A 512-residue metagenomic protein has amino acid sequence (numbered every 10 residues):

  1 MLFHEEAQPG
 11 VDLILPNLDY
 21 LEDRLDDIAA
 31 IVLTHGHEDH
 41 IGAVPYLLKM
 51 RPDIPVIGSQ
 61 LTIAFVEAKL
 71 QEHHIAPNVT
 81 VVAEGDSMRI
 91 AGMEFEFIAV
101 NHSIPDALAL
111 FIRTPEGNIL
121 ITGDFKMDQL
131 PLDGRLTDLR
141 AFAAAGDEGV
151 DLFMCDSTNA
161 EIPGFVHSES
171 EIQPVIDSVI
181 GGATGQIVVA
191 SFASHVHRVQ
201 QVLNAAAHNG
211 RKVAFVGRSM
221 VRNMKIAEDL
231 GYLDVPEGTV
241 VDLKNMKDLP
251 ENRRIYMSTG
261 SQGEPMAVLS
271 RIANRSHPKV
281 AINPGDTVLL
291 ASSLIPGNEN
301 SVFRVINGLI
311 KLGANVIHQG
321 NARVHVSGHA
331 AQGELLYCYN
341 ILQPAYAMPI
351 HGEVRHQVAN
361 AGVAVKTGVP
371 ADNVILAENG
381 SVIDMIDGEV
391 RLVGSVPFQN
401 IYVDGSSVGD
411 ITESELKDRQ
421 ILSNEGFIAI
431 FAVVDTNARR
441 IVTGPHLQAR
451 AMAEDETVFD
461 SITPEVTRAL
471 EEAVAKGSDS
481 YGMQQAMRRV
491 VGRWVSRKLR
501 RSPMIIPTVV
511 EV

Functional and structural regions predicted by a protein language model:
L2-E6, H318-N321, S502, V509-V512: A glycine- and charged-residue-rich anion-binding loop/surface
L2-V32, H37-D248, A267-A281, N300-R304: His/Asp/Glu-rich metal-coordinating catalytic cores of metallo-dependent phosphodiesterases/hydrolases acting on
L70, A364, V495: Conserved hydrophobic residues forming the short capping helix/wall of the S-adenosyl-L-methionine
V79-V81, L152-M154, V316, V374-L376 (+1 more regions): Conserved beta-strand scaffold positions in the cores of enzyme catalytic domains, especially in NTP/NDP-utilizing
A83, G217, E378, V509-V512: A general secondary-structure junction signal
G92, A107-A109, E425-A429, V442 (+1 more regions): Broad gene-expression machinery/nucleic-acid interaction feature
E161-G320, V324-G477, Q484, R489: Hard-cation-handling environments
S478-V512: C-terminal tails and terminal domains of large nucleic-acid-associated and other macromolecular-machine proteins
